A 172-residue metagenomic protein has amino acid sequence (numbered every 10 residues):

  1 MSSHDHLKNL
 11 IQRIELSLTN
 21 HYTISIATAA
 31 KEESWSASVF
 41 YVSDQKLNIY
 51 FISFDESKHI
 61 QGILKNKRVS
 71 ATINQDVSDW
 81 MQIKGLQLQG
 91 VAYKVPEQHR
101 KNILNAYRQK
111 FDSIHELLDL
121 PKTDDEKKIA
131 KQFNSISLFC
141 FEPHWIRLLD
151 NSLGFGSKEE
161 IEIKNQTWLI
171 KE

Functional and structural regions predicted by a protein language model:
M1-T23: Extreme N-terminal tail/first-helix region
S2-D5, K84-E172: Charged, gly/pro-rich active-site loop segments
L18-T19, L64-K65, R108: Alpha-helix boundary recognition
H21-D55, Q61-I63, V69-Q75, I83-L88: Short beta-strand segments
Y22-T23, R68, D112, I146: Generic structural signal for secondary-structure transition and capping sites
F54-K58, R108-F111: Short, solvent-exposed aromatic-acidic interface loops
S57-H59, S78, G154-G156: Short, surface-exposed beta-strand-loop junctions and turns on beta-sheet-rich folds
N74-V77, E126-K128: Catalytic micro-motifs at enzyme active sites that drive phosphoryl/nucleotidyl and oxygen chemistry
